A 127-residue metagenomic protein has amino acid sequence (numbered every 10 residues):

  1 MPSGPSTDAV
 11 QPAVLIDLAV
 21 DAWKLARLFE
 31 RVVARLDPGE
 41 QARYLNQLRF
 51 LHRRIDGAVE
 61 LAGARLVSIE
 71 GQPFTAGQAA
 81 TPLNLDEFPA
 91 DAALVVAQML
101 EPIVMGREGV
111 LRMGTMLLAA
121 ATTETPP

Functional and structural regions predicted by a protein language model:
M1-A42, F50-P127: Extended, amphipathic alpha-helical stalk segments that mediate dimerization and serve as stator/scaffold rods within
